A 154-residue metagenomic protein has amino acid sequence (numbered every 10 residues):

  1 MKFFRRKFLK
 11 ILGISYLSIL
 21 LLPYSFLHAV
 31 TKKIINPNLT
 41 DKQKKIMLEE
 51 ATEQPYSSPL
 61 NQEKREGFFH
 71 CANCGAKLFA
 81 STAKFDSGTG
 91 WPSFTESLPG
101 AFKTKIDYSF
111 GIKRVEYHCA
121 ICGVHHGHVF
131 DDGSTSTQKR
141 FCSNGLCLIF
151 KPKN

Functional and structural regions predicted by a protein language model:
M1-I19: N-terminal secretory signal peptides and thylakoid transit peptides that target proteins across membranes
L20-E49, E53-Q54: C-terminal segment of N-terminal export signals and the immediately downstream linker at the start of the mature
K64-S93: Mid-length scaffold segments of soluble, non-membrane domains
F68, E116, K139: Residues immediately within or flanking Cys/His clusters that coordinate Zn2+ in small zinc-binding modules
C71, C119-C122: Short cysteine-rich clusters marking metal-coordination/redox-active sites
G75, G123, L146: Cys/His-coordinated zinc-binding microdomains
L78-F79, G127, D131, C147-F150: Short functional micro-motifs and their immediate structural scaffolds
G100-H118, L148-N154: Short Fe-S-cluster ligation motifs
